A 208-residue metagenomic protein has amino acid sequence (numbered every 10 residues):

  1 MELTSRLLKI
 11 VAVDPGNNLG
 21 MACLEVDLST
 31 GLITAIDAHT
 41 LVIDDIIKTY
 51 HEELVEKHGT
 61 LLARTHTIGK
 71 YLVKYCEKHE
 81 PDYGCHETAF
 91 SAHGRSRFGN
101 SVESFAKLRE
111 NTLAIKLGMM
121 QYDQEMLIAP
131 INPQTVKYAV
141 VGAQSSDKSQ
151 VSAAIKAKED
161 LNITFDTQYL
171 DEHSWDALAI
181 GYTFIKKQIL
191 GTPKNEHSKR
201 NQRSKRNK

Functional and structural regions predicted by a protein language model:
M1-K208: Phosphate- and other anionic-substrate recognition elements at nucleic-acid/protein interfaces
